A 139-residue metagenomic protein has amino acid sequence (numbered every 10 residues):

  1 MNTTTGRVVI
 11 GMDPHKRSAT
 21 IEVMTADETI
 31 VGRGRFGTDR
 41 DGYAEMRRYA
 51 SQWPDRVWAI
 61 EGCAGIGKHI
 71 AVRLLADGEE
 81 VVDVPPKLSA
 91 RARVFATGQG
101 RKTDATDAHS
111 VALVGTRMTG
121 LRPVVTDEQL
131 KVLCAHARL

Functional and structural regions predicted by a protein language model:
M1-L139: Phosphate- and other anionic-substrate recognition elements at nucleic-acid/protein interfaces
